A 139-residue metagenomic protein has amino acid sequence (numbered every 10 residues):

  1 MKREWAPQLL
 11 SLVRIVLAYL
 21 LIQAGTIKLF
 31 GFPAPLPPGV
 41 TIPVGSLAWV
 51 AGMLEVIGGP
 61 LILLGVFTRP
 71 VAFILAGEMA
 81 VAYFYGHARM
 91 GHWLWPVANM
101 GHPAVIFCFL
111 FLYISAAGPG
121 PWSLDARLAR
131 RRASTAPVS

Functional and structural regions predicted by a protein language model:
M1-F30, G45-M53, I57, L64-S139: Extended, low-polarity transmembrane helix blocks
P33: Conserved catalytic-core motifs of eukaryotic protein kinase domains, centered on the activation segment
L36-S46: Perimembrane loop-to-helix junctions flanking transmembrane segments
